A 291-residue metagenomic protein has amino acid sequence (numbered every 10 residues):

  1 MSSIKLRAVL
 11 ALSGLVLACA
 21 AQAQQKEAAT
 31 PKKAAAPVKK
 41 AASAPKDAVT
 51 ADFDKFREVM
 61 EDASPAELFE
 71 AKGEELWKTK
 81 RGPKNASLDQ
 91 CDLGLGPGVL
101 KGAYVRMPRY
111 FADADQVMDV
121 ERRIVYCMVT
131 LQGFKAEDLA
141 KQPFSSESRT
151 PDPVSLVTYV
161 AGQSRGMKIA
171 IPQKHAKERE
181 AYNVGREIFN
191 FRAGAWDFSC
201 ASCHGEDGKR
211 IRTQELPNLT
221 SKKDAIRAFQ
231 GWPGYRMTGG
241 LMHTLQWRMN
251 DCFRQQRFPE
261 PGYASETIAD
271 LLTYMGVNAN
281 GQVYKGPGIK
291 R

Functional and structural regions predicted by a protein language model:
M1-L10: Bacterial N-terminal signal peptides that target proteins for export
M1-S2, A176-R179, M275, A279-V283: Well-ordered, non-transmembrane segments within structured domains
V9-A18: Bacterial N-terminal signal peptides
A21-Q25: Boundary at the C-terminal end of the N-terminal hydrophobic targeting segment
E27, P31-L68, K78-S155, R165-G166 (+1 more regions): Electron-transfer interface patches adjacent to heme c in soluble/periplasmic c-type cytochromes and di-/multiheme
R57-E75, M167-R186: Short, charged low-complexity linear segments at domain edges
L156-V160, P172: Hydrophobic, well-structured mid-protein blocks that either form specific transmembrane helices
